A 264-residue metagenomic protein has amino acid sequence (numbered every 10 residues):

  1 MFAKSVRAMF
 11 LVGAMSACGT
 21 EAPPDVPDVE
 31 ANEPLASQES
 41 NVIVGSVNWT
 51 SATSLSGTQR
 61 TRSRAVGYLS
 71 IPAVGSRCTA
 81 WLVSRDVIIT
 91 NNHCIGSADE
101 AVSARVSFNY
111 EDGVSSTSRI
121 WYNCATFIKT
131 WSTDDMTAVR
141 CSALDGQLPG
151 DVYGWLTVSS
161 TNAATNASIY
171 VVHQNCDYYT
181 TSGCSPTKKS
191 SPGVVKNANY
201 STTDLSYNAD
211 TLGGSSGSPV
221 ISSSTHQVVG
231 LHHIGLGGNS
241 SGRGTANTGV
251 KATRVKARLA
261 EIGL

Functional and structural regions predicted by a protein language model:
M1-S16, D86: Sec-dependent bacterial lipoprotein signal peptides
G19-L82, S190-V194, A257-L264: Protease-domain processing segments flanking chymotrypsin-fold serine proteases, especially trypsin-like
S46, T61-A73, L82-R85, I89-D204 (+2 more regions): Serine endopeptidase catalytic core focused on the charge-relay Asp
S76, D135, S216: Beta-rich catalytic cores
W81-L82, D210-H232: Catalytic nucleophile loop of clan PA
N91-G96, Q174-C176, G213, G230-G238: Short beta->alpha transition motifs characteristic of CBS
L144-P149, C176, H233-L264: C-terminal cap/linker of serine protease catalytic domains
